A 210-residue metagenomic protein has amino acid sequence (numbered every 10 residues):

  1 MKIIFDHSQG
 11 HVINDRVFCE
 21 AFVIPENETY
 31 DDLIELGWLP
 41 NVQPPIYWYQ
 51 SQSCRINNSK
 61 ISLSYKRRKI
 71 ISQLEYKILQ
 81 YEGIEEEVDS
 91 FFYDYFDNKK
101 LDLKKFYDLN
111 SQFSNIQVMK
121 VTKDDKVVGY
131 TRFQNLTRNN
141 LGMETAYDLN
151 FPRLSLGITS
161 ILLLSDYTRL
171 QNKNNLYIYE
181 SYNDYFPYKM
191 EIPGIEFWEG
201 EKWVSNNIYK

Functional and structural regions predicted by a protein language model:
M1-E75, L79: Acyl-donor-binding surface of acyltransferase catalytic domains
R16-Y30, N115-I116, V127-F197, W203: Acyl-donor binding region in acyl/amide transferases
L36-G37, Y95, K99, I192-E196: Alpha-helix boundary/capping residues
L39-P40, D102, N174, I195: Short coil/loop linkers at secondary-structure junctions
P44-I46, K66-R153, N183: A conserved beta-strand-loop-helix scaffold within acyl/acetyltransferase catalytic domains
Q52, P187-Y188, I208: Short Asp/Glu-rich motifs
Q52-C54, M119, L176: Well-ordered beta-strand positions enriched in small/hydrophobic/aromatic, beta-favoring residues
E201, N206-Y209: Long, intrinsically disordered, low-complexity Ser/Thr/Pro-rich regulatory/activation regions of nuclear proteins
